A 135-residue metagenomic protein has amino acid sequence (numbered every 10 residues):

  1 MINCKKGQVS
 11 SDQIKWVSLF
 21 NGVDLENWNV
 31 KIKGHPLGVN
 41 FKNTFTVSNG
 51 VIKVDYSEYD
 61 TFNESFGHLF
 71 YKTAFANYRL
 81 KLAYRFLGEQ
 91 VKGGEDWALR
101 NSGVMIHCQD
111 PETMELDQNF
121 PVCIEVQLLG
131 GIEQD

Functional and structural regions predicted by a protein language model:
C4-D135: Carbohydrate-interacting regions of secretory-pathway proteins
